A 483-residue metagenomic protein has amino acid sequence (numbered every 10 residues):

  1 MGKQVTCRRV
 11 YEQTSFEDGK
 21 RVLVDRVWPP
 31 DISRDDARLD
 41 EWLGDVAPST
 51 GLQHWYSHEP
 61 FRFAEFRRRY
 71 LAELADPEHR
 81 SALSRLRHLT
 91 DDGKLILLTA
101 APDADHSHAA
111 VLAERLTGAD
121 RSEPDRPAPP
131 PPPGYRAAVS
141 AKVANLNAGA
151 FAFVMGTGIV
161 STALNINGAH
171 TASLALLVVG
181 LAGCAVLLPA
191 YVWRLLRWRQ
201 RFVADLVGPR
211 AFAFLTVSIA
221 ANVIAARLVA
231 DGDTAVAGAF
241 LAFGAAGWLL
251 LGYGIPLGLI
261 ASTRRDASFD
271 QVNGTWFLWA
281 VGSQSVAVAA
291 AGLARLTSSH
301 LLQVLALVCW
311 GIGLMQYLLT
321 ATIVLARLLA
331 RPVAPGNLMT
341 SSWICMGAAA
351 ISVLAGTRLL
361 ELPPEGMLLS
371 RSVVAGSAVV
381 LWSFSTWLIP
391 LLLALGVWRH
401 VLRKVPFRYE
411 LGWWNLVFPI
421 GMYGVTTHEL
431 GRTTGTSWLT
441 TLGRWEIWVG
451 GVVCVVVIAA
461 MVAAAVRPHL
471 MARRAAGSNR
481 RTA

Functional and structural regions predicted by a protein language model:
M1-E123: Residues lining hydrophobic/aromatic ligand-binding pockets adjacent to catalytic sites
R126-V192: N-terminal signal-anchor module of multipass membrane proteins
P132-T162, W198-A226, L241, I260-A289 (+7 more regions): Juxtamembrane helix-loop boundaries in multi-pass membrane proteins
G156, V186-A190, R327, A348-E365 (+2 more regions): C-terminal transmembrane-bundle signature of multipass membrane proteins, characterized by strong activation on
T162-S173, R227-G238, A290-L305, R358-V374 (+1 more regions): Helix-coil boundary and interhelical linker segments in multi-pass alpha-helical membrane proteins
A169-G244: Membrane helical hairpin/interfacial module
L174-L188, A237-L250, V304-L319, A378-W387 (+1 more regions): Structural signature of hydrophobic alpha-helical transmembrane segments
W276-G396: Generic multipass alpha-helical transmembrane bundles of integral membrane proteins
